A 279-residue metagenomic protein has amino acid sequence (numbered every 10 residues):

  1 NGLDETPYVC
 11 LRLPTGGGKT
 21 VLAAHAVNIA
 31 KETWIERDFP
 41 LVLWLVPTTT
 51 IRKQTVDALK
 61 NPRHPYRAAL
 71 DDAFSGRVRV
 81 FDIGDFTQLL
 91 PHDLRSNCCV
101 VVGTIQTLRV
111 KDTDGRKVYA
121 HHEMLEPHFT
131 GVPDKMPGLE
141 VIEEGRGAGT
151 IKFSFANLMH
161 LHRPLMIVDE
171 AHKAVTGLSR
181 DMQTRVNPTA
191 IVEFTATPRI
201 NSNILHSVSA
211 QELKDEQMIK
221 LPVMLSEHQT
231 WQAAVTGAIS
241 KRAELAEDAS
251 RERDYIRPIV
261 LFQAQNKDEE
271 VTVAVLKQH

Functional and structural regions predicted by a protein language model:
N1-H279: RecA-like P-loop NTPase motor core of helicase/translocase proteins
